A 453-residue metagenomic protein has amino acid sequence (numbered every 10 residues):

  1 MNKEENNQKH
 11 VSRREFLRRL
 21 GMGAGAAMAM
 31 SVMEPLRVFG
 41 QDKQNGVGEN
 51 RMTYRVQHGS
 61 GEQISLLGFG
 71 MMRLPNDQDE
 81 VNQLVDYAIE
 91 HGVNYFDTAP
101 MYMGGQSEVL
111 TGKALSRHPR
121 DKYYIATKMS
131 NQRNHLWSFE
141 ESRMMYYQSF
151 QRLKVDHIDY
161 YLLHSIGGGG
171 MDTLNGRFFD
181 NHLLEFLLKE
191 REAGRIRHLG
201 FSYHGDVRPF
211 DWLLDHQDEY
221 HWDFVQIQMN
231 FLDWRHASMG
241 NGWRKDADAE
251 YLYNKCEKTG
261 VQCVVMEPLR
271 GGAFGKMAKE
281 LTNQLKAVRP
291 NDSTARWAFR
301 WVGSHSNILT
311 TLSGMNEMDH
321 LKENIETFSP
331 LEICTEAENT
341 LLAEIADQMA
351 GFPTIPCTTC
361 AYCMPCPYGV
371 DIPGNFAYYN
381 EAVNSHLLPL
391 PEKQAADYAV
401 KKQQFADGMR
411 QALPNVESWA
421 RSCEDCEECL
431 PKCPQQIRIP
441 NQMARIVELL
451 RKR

Functional and structural regions predicted by a protein language model:
M1-S12, F39: N-terminal secretory signal peptides
S12-V32: N-terminal export leaders
V32-L67: C-terminal segment of N-terminal export signals and the immediately downstream linker at the start of the mature
H58-G61, G112-R120, F150-K154, L214-Y220 (+1 more regions): Acidic (Asp/Glu)-rich catalytic clusters
N76-A88, S138-R152, V207-L214, A295-F299: Short, acidic/polar
T98-A114, M171: Glycine-rich, proline-tolerant flexible connector loops at the mouths of alpha/beta enzymes
L153-T173: Active-site groove signature of glycoside hydrolases
I166-A377, N384-K401, F405, E428-P431 (+1 more regions): Beta/alpha (TIM)-barrel catalytic core signal, keyed to glycine-rich beta->alpha loops juxtaposed to Asp/Glu that bind
